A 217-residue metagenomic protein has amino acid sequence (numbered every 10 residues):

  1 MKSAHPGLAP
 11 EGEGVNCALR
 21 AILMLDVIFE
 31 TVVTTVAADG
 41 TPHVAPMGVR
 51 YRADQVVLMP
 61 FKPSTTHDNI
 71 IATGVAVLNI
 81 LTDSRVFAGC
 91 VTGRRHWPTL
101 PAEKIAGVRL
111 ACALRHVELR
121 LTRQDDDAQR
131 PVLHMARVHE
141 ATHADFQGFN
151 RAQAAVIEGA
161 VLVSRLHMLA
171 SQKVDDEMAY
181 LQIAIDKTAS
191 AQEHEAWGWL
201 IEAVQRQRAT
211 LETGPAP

Functional and structural regions predicted by a protein language model:
M1-V15: Intrinsic disorder/low-complexity segments
V15-H116, R120-P217: Basic, polyanion-binding surface patches
